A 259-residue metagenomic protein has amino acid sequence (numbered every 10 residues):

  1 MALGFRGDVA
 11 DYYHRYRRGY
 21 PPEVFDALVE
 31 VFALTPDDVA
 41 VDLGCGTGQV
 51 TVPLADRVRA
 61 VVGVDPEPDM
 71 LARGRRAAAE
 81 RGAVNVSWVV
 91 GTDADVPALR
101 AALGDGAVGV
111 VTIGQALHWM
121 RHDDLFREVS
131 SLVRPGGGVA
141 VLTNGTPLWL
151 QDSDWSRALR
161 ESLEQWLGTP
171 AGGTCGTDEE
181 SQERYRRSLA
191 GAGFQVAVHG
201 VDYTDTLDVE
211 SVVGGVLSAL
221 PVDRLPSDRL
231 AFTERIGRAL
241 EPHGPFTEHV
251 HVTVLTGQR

Functional and structural regions predicted by a protein language model:
M1-T35: Conserved class I S-adenosyl-L-methionine
V39, T47-V96: Class I SAM-dependent methyltransferase SAM/SAH-binding core
L43: Conserved beta-strand/loop positions that form the S-adenosyl-L-methionine
A98-V110: A short acidic, Gly/Pro-enriched loop at the edge of an enzyme's catalytic core that lines a small-molecule cofactor
Q115: Short catalytic micro-motifs in class I SAM-dependent methyltransferases
M120-V129: A short, conserved alpha-helix within the catalytic core of class I
S130-Y203: Conserved catalytic/acceptor-binding region of the Class I
E183-R259: Conserved Class I S-adenosyl-L-methionine
